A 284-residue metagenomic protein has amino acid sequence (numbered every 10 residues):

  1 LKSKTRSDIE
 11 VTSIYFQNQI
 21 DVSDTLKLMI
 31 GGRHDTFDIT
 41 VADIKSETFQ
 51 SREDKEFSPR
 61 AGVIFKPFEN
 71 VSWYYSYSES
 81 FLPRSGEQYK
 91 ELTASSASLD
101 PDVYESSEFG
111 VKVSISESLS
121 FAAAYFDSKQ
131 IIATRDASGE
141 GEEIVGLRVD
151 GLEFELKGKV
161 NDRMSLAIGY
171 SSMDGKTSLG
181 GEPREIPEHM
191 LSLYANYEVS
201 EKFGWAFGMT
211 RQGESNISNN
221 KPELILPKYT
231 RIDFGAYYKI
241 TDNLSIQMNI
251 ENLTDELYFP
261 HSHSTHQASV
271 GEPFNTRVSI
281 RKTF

Functional and structural regions predicted by a protein language model:
L1-F68, R84-S85: Signature of Gram-negative outer-membrane beta-barrel scaffolds
K4-E10, E47-K55, A94-V103, G141-V149 (+3 more regions): Replace "Gram-negative outer membrane beta-barrel proteins" with "bacterial and organellar outer membrane beta-barrel
I14-I20, A61-F65, F109-V113, F154-G158 (+5 more regions): Residues on the lipid-exposed face of transmembrane beta-strands in outer-membrane beta-barrel proteins
I20-D24, F57, F65-E69, V103 (+8 more regions): Outer-membrane beta-barrel strand-turn architecture
D24, A122-K129, E142-N220, T254 (+1 more regions): Gram-negative outer-membrane beta-barrel transporters
L28-I30, P59, W73-Y75, S120-A123 (+6 more regions): Transmembrane beta-strands of outer-membrane beta-barrel proteins
K66-S78, D100-D174, N249-E251: Membrane-embedded beta-barrel scaffold of Gram-negative outer-membrane proteins
G213-S218, Y237-F284: C-terminal beta-signal and adjacent terminal beta-strands/loops of Gram-negative outer-membrane beta-barrel proteins
